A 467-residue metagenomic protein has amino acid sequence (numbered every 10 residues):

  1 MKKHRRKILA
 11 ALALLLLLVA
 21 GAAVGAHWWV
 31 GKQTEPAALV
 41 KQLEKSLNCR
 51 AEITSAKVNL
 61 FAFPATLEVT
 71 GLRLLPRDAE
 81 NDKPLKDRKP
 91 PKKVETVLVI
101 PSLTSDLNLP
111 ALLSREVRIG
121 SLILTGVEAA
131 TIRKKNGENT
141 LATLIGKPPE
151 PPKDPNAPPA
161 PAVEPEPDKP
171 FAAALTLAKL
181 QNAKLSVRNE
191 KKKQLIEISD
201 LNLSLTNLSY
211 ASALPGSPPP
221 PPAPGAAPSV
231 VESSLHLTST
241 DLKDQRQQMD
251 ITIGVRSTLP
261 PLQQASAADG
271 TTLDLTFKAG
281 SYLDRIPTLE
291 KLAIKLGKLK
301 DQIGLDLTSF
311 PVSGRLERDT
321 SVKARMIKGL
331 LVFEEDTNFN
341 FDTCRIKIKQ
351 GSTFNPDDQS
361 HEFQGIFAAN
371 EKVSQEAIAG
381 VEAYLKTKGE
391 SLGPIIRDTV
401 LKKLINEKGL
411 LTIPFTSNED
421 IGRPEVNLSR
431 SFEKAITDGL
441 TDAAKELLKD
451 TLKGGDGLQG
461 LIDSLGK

Functional and structural regions predicted by a protein language model:
M1-N48: N-terminal type II signal-anchor transmembrane helix that functions as the membrane-insertion/stop-transfer segment
K2-A10, N59, F171, T252-G254 (+5 more regions): Extended terminal
E44-G71: Short extracytoplasmic
N48-E52, V69, E80-L107, I119 (+8 more regions): Amphipathic hydrophobic-ligand
C49, A183, A227-S233, R315 (+1 more regions): Flexible, solvent-exposed coil segments and beta strand-coil junctions, predominantly the extracellular/periplasmic
C49, T66, G71-L214, P218-P220 (+5 more regions): Secondary-structure transition motifs
G126, S239, A279-S281, A369-E371: Transmembrane beta-strands of outer-membrane beta-barrel pores
